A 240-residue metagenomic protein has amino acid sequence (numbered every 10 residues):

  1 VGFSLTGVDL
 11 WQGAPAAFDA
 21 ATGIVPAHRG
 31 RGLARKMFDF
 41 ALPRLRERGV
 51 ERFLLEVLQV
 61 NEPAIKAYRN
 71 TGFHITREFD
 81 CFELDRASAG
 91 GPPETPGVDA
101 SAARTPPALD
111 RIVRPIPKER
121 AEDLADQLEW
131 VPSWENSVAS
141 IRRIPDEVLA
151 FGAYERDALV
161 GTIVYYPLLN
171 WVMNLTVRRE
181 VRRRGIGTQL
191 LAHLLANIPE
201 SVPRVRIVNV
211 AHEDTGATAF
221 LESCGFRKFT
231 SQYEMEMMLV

Functional and structural regions predicted by a protein language model:
V1-V8, A16-F18, G23, G152 (+1 more regions): Conserved beta-strand in the GNAT
A20, V25, R29, L58 (+2 more regions): Residue-level recognition of the GNAT/N-acetyltransferase active site
I24, F73, P199, F226-R227: Beta-rich extracellular carbohydrate-active architectures
I24, G30-P43, K66-N70, R183-A196: Conserved acetyl-CoA-binding loop-helix of GNAT-fold acetyltransferases
V25, L55-A64, E83-A87, I207-T218 (+1 more regions): Conserved beta-strand-loop-alpha-helix junction that forms the acyl-donor binding cleft
L45-E56, E200-A211: Conserved GNAT acetyl-CoA-binding A-motif
A67-R69, F73, A217-L221, F226: Conserved active-site tyrosine of GNAT-family acetyltransferases
N70-V164: Amide-forming acyltransferase catalytic core, primarily the GNAT-like/NAT-type and related acyltransferase folds
